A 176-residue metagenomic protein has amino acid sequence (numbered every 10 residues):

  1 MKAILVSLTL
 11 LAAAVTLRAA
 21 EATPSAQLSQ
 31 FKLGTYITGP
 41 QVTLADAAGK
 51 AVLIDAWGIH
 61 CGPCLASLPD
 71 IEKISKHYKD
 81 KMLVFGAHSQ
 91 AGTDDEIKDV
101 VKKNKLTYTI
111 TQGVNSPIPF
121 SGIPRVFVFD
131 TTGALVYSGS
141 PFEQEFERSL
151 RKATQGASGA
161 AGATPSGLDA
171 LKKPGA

Functional and structural regions predicted by a protein language model:
M1-L5: Positively charged n-region of N-terminal signal peptides that target proteins for export
V6-A14: Bacterial N-terminal signal peptides
A19-L44, Q155: N-terminal "domain-start" segment that seeds a small globular fold
A20-E21, Q155-A176: Non-globular targeting/processing and membrane-anchoring segments
A51-V52, P124: Alpha/beta-hydrolase fold active-site loops
A56-K76: Conserved redox-active cysteine motifs that mediate thiol-disulfide chemistry, especially di-cysteine Cys-X(1-2)-Cys
D80-E96, K105-G113: Thiol-based oxidoreductase modules, predominantly thioredoxin-like and allied folds used for disulfide exchange
D99-T107, Q112-A153: Thiol/disulfide oxidoreductase modules built on the thioredoxin-like
